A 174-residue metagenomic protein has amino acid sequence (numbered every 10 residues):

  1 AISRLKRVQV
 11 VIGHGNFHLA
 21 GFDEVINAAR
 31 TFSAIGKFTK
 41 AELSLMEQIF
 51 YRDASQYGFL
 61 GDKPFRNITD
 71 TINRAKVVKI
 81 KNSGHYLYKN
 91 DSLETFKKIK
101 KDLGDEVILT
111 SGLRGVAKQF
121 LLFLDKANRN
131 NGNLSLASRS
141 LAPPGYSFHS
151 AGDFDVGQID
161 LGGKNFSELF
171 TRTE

Functional and structural regions predicted by a protein language model:
A1-G112, F120-E174: Extracytoplasmic cell-surface/polysaccharide-interacting catalytic and binding patches
